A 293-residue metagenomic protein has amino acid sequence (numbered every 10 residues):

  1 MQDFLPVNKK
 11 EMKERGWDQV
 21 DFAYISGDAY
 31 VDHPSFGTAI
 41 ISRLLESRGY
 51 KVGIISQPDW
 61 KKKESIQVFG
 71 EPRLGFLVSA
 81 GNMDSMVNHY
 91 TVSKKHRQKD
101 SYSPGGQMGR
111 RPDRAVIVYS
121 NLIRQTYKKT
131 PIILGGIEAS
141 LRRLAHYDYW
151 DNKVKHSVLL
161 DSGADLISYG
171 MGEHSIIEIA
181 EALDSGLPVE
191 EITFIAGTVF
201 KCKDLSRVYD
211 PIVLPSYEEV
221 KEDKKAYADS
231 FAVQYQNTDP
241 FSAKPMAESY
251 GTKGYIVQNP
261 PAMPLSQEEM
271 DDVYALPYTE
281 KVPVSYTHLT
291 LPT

Functional and structural regions predicted by a protein language model:
M1-G16: Short N-terminal or domain-adjacent regulatory/targeting segments
G16-F22, E71-P72: A short, charged/proline- and glycine-enriched loop that marks the coil->beta-strand transition at the N-terminal
D21-A29: Nucleotide-activated donor-dependent transferases that construct or modify glycoconjugates
A29, G37, S56-G251, Q258: Glycine-rich beta-alpha loop elements in corrinoid/cobalamin-binding modules across cobalamin-dependent enzymes
I40-V52: Short helix-loop-beta junction
P264-E269, V273-P277, K281: Glycine-rich, aromatic-lined ligand/substrate-binding cores of catalytic and carbohydrate-binding domains
T287-T293: Conserved small/polar residues in nucleotide/adenosyl-binding loops
